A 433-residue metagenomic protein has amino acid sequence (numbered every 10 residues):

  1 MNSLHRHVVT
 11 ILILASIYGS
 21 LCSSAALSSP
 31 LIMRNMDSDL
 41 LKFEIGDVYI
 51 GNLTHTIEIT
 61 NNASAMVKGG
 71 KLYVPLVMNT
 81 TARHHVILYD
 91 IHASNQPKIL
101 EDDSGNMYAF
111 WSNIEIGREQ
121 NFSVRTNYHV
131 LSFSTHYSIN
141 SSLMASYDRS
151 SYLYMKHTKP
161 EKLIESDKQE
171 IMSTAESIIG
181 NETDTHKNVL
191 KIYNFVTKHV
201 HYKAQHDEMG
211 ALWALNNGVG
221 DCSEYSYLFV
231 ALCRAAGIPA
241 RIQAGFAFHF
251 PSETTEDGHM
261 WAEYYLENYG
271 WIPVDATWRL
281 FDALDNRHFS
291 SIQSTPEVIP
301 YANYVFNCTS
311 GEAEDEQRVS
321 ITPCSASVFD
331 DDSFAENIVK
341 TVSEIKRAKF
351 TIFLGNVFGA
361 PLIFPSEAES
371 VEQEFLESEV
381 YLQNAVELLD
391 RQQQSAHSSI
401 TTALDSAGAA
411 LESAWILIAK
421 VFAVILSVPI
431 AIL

Functional and structural regions predicted by a protein language model:
M1-M36, L72, A262, V342 (+5 more regions): Secretory targeting signatures
A25-T135: Intrinsically disordered, low-complexity N-terminal segments that are enriched in acidic
P75, S132-F133, T174-N181, F195-H199 (+5 more regions): Structured segments of extracytoplasmic/periplasmic soluble domains in secreted or envelope-associated proteins
I87-H92, N140-S150, A276-R279: Short intrinsically disordered coil segments
Y128-G220, L228, T309, E314-S325: Secondary-structure boundary elements
G180-M260, Y265-E267, D282-P296: Active-site neighborhood of thiol-dependent amide/isopeptide-bond enzymes
F248-V339: Active-site rim recognition segments
S333-T351: Surface beta-strand/loop "capping" patches
